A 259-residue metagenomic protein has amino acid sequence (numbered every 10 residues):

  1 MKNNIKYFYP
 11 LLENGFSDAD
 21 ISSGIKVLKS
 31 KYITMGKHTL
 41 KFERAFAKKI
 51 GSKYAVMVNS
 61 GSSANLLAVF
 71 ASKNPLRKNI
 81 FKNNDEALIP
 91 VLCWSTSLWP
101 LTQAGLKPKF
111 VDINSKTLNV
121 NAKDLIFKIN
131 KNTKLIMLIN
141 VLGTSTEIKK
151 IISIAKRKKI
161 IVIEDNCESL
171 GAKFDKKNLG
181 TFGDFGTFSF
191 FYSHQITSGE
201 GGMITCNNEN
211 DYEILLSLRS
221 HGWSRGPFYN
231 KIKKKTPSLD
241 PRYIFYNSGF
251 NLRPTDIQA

Functional and structural regions predicted by a protein language model:
M1-Y32, K37, Y243-Y246: N-terminal "arm"/small-domain region of PLP-dependent enzymes with the aminotransferase-like
D18-S22, K26-K29, K37-G51, K123-K131 (+3 more regions): Replace "anionic and nucleotidyl ligands
A19-S23, K37, K41, T96 (+4 more regions): Generic alpha-helical secondary structure signal
Y32, G36-E86, P100-T102, F110-D112: Phosphate-binding glycine-rich loop
N74-V141, S145-R157, I161-N166, K173: PLP-dependent aminotransferase-like
K128-N130, N178-G183: Active-site nucleotide-sugar/metal-binding loop of Leloir-type enzymes
S169-D175, F182-A259: Active-site region of PLP-dependent enzymes
